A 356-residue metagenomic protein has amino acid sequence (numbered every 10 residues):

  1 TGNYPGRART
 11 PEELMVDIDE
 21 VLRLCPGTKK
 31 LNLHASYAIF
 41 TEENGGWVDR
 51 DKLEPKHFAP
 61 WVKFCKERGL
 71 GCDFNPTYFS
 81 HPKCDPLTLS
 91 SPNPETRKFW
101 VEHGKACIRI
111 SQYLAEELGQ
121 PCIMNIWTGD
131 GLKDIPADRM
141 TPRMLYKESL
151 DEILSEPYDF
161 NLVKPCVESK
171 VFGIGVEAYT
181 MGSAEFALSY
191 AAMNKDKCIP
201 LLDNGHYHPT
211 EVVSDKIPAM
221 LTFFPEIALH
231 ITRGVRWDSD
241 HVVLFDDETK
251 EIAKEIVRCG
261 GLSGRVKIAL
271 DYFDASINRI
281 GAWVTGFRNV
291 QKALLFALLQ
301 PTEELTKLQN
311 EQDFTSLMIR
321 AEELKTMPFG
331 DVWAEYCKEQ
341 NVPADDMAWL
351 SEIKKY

Functional and structural regions predicted by a protein language model:
T1-P92, F99, I108-R109, Q120 (+5 more regions): Alpha/beta catalytic barrel-like cores
S36, W127-G131, E168-K170, D271-F273: Short loop/turn motifs enriched for small/polar and acidic residues
S90-R97, I135-R139: Active-site oxyanion-binding pockets that recognize sulfate/phosphate
E95-A106, E148: A non-catalytic, amphipathic alpha-helix used as a structural packing/dimerization or gating element in enzyme scaffolds
W100, S111, D203: Conserved, mostly hydrophobic/aromatic
L114-E117, K133-E248: Acidic/histidine-rich catalytic cores of soluble enzymes
P121-I135: Aromatic- and glycine-enriched pocket-lining scaffold segments that form the walls of small-molecule binding clefts
